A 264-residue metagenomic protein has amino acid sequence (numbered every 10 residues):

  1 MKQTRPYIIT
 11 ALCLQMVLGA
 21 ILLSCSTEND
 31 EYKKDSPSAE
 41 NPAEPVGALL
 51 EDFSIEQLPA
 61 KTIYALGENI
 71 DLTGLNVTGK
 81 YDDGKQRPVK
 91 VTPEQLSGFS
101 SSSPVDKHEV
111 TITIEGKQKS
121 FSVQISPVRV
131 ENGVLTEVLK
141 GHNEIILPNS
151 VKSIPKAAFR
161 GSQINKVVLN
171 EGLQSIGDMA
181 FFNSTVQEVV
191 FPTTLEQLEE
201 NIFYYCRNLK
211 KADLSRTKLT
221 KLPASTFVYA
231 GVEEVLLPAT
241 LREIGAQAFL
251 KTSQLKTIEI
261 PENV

Functional and structural regions predicted by a protein language model:
K2-L12: Bacterial N-terminal signal peptides that target proteins for export
A11-I21: Bacterial N-terminal signal peptides
I21-L49, S120: Bacterial Sec-dependent N-terminal signal peptides
L49-Q86: Solvent-exposed, low-complexity, repeat-rich "mucin-like" stalks and linkers
V77, V110-I112, L147: Extracellular/surface recognition and adhesion modules
G84-F121: Serine/threonine-rich, repeat-prone extracellular segments and beta-strand-based repeat modules of secreted/surface
L139-S153, S162-S175, S184-Q197, R207-K221 (+2 more regions): Structural signature of tandem-repeat unit edges
K156-A158, G177-A180, E199-I202, P223-T226 (+1 more regions): Consensus positions within tandem repeat domains that build extended binding/scaffold surfaces
